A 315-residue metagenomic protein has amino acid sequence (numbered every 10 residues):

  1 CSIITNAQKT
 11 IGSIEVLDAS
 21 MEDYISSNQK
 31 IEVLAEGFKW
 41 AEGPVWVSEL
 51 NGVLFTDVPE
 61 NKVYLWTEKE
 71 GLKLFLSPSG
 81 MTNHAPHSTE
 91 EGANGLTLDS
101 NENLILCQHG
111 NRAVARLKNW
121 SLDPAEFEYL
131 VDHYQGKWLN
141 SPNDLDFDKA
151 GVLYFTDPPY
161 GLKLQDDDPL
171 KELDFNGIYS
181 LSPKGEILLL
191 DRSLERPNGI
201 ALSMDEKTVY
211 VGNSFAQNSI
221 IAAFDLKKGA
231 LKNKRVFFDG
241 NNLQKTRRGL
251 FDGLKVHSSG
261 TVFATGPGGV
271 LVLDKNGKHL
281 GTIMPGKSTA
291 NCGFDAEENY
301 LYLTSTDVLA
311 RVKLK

Functional and structural regions predicted by a protein language model:
C1-Q8: Bacterial Sec-dependent N-terminal signal peptides
Q8-K315: Sequence-structural signature of mature extracellular/luminal beta-sheet repeat domains, prominently beta-propellers
